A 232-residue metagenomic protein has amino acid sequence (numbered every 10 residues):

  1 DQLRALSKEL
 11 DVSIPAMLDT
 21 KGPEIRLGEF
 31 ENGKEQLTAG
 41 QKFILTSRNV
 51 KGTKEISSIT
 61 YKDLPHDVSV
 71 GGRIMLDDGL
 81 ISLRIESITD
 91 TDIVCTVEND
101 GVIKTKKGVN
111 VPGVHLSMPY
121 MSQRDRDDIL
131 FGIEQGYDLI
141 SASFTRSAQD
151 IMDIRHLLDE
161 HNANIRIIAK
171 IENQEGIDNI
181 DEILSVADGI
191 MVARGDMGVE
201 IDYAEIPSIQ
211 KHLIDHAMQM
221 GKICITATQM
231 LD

Functional and structural regions predicted by a protein language model:
D1-D232: Non-catalytic helical/linker scaffolds that mediate oligomerization, partner binding, and domain coupling around large
